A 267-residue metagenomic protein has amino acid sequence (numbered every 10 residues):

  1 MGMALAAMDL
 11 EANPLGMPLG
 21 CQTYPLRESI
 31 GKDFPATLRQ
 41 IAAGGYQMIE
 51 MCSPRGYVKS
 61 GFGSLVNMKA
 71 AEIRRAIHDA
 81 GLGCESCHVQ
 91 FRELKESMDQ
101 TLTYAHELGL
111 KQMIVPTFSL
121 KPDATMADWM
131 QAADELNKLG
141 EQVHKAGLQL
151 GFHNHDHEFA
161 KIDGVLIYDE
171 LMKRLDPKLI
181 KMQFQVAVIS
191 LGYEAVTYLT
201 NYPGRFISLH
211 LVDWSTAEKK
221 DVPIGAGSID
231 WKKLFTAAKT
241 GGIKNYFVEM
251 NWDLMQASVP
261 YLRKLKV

Functional and structural regions predicted by a protein language model:
G2-G20, R27-Q47, H106, I162-I180 (+1 more regions): Histidine-acidic metal/acid-base catalytic patches
A7, R55, A76, G83-K181: Active-site acidic/histidine proton-transfer and metal-coordination neighborhood in alpha/beta enzyme cores
P18, Q47-M48, G83, K111 (+2 more regions): Residue-level detector of anion-binding/catalytic polar loops
Q22-L26, C52-G56, V89-R92, F118-L120 (+4 more regions): Active-site beta-loop-alpha junctions enriched in small/polar residues
E28, M48-E50, N67-M68, L148 (+2 more regions): Mature catalytic domains of secreted/periplasmic carbohydrate-active enzymes
E50-R74, D123: Glycine-rich, proline-tolerant flexible connector loops at the mouths of alpha/beta enzymes
R55-G61, K121-M126, K161, L191-G192 (+1 more regions): A short acidic, helix-capping loop that chelates divalent metal ions and anchors anionic groups
L65-D79, E135-K145, Y198, K233-A237: Catalytic-core regions built around general acid/base machinery
